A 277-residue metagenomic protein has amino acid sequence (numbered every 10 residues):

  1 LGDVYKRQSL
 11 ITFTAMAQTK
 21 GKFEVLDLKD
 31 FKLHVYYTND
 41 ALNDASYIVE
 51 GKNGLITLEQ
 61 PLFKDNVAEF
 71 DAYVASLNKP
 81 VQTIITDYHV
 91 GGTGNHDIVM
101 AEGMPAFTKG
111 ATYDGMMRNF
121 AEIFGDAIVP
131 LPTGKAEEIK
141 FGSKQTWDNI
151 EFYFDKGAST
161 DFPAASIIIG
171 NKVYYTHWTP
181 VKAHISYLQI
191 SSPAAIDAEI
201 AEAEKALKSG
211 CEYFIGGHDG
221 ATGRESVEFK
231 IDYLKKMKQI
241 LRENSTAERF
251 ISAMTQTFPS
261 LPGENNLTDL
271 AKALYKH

Functional and structural regions predicted by a protein language model:
L1-Y5: Short, small-residue-biased leader/transition segments that mark boundaries at the very start of proteins
K6-T12: Bacterial N-terminal signal peptides
A15, G115, K208-Y213, G220-H277: Accessory terminal helices/loops
K20-F23, D27, T108-A164, I169-G170: Metallo-beta-lactamase
K20-S76, A165-W178: Conserved beta-strand hairpin/beta-sheet module of binuclear metal-dependent hydrolase folds, prominently
N53-G54, K64-P105: Active-site metal-binding motif and surrounding structural segment of the metallo-beta-lactamase
I56-E59, T83-I85, Y153-F154: Short catalytic-loop micro-motif centered on adjacent basic/acidic residues
L62-F63, A158-K236: Metallo-beta-lactamase
